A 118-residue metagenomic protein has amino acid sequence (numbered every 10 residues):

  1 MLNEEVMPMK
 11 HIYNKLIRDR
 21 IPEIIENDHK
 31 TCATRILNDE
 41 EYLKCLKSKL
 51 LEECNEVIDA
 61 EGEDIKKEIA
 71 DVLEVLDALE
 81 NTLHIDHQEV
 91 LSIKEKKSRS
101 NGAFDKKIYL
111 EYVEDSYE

Functional and structural regions predicted by a protein language model:
L2-E118: Flexible "arm" and connector segments at domain edges
